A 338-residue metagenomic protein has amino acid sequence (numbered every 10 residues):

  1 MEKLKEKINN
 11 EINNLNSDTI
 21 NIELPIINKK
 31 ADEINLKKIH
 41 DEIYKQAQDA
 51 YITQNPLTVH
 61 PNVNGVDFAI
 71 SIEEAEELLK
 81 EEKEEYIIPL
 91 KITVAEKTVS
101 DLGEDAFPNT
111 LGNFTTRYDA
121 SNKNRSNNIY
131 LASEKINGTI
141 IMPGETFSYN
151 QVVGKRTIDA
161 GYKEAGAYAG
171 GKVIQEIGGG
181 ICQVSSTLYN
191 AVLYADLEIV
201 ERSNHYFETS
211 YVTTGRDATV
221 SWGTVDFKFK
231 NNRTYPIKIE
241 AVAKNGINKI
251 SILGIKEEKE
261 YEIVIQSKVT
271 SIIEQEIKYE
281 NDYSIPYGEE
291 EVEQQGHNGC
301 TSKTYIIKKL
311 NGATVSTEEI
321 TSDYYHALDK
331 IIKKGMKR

Functional and structural regions predicted by a protein language model:
M1-K3, N9-N13, S17, N55: Cationic-aromatic interfacial patches
L4-K5, I72: Short amphipathic alpha-helical segments that mediate assembly, nucleic-acid/protein binding, or membrane association
S17-E23: Short amphipathic, helix-prone segments within low-complexity/disordered or flexible regions
I26-R338: Well-ordered beta-sheet/strand-loop patches within structured domains
